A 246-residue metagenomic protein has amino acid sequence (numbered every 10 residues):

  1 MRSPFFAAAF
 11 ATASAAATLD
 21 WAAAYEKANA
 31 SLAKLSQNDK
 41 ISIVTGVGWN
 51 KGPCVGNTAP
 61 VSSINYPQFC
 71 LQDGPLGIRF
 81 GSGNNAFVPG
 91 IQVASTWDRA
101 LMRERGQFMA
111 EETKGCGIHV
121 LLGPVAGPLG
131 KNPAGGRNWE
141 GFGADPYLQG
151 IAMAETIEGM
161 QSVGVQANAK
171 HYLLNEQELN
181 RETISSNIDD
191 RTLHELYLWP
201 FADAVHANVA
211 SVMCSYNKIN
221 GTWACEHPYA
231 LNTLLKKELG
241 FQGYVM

Functional and structural regions predicted by a protein language model:
M1-A17: Fungal secretory targeting signals
A13-M246: Glycoside hydrolase catalytic-domain context in secreted enzymes
